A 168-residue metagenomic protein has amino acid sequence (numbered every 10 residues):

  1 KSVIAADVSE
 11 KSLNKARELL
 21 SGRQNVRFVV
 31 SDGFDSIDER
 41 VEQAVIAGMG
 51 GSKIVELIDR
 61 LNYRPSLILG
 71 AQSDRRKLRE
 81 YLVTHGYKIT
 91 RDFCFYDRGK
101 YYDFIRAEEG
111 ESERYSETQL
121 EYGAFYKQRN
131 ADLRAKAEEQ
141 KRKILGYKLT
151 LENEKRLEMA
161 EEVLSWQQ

Functional and structural regions predicted by a protein language model:
K1: Conserved SAM-binding loop of SAM-dependent methyltransferases across substrates and taxa, primarily the Class I
A6-E42: S-adenosyl-L-methionine
R27, D35, S52-Q168: Class I S-adenosyl-L-methionine
A44-I46: Hydrophobic beta-strand segment of the Class I
